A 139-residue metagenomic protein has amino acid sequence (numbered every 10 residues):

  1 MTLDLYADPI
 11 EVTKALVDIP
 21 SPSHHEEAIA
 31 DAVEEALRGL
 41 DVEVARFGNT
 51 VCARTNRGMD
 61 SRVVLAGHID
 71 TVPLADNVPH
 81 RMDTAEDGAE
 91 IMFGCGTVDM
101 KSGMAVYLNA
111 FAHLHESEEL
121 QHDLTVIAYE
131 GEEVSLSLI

Functional and structural regions predicted by a protein language model:
M1-T97, H115-L120: Acidic/His- and Gly-rich active-site-bordering loop/insert found across diverse amide/peptide-bond hydrolases
A105-I139: Acidic/histidine-rich catalytic neighborhood of metal-dependent amide-processing enzymes
